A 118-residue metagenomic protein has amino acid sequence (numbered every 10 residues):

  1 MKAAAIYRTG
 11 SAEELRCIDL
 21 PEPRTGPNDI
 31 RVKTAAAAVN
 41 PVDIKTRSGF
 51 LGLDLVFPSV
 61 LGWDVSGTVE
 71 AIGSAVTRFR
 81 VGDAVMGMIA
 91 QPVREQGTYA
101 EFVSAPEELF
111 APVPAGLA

Functional and structural regions predicted by a protein language model:
M1-K2: Extreme N-terminal starter segment of soluble prokaryotic enzymes
T9-G10: Proline/serine/threonine-rich low-complexity linkers at boundaries of modular beta-sandwich domains
E14-D19, G97: Residues that act as N-cap/strand-start positions at coil-to-secondary-structure junctions
I18, D83, A100-E101: Extracytoplasmic/periplasmic beta-strand context in beta-sandwich domains, especially the cupredoxin/COX2 CuA-binding
P21-A38, F50-Q91, L109: Glycine-rich beta-strand-centered segment in the early N-terminal region that forms part of a ligand/cofactor-binding
V42-R47: Cytochrome P450 core scaffold surrounding the K-helix E-X-X-R motif and the conserved "meander" helix-loop region
R78, M88-A118: NAD(P)H dinucleotide-binding glycine-rich loop of Rossmann-like/cofactor-binding domains, especially the beta1-alpha1
